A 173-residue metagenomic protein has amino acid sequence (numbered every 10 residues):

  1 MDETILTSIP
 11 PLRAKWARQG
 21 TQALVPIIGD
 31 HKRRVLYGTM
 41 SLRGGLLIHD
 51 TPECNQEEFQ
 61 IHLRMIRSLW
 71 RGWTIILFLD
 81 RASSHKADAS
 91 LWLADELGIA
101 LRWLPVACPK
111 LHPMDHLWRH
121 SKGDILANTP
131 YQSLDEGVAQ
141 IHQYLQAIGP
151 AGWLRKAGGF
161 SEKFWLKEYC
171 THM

Functional and structural regions predicted by a protein language model:
M1-R64, E162-M173: Extended, low-complexity cationic-aromatic segments
D2, W73-H85, H112: Acidic/histidine-rich, metal-coordinating catalytic segments
Q22-G29, E96-H116, P130: RNase H-like polynucleotidyl transferase catalytic core
R33-V35, F59-R64, R102, H112 (+1 more regions): Charged DNA-binding/catalytic regions of mobile-element recombinases
L69, V106-C108, I148: Carbohydrate transferase catalytic cores enriched for Leloir-type hexosyltransferases
W70-W73, L97: A structural signal for short coil/turn segments at secondary-structure junctions
A87-L97: Short, aromatic/basic amphipathic alpha-helical patches
D115-M173: C-terminal anion-handling pockets and recognition modules
